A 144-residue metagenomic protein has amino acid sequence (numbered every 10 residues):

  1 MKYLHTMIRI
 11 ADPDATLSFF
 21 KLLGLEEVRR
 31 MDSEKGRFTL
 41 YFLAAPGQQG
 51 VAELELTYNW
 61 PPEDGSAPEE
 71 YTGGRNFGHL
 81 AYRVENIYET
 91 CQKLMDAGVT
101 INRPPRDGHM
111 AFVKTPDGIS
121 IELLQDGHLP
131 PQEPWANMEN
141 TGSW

Functional and structural regions predicted by a protein language model:
M1-K2, M7-V51: Core segments of cupin and vicinal oxygen chelate
Y3-H5, R75-H79: Eukaryotic phosphotyrosine signaling hubs
P13, I87-Y88: Residues at or immediately preceding the N-termini of alpha-helices
R30-D32, T39-F42, Y82, Y88-W144: Vicinal oxygen chelate
S33, E70-Y71: Short consensus segments that form the blades of beta-propeller domains, in both extracellular/periplasmic
F38-T39, P62-E69, P131-Q132: A short, acidic/glycine-rich surface segment
Q48-Q49, W60-E63, L129: Active-site/binding-pocket entry motifs
